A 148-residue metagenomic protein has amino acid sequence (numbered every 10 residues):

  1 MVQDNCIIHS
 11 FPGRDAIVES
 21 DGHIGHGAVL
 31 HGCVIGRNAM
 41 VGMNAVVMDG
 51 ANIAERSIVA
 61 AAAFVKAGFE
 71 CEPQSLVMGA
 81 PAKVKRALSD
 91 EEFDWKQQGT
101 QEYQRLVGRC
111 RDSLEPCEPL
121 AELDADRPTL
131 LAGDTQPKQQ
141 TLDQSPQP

Functional and structural regions predicted by a protein language model:
D4, S10, H26, V34-I35 (+1 more regions): Glycine-rich hexapeptide-repeat left-handed beta-helix
H9, I17-D21: Glycine/small-residue-rich loop that forms an oxyanion/phosphate-binding "nest" at active or ligand-binding sites
D21-G27: Short N-terminal helix-initiation segments at or just after the protein's N-terminus
D143-P148: Eukaryotic compositionally biased low-complexity/IDR segments
